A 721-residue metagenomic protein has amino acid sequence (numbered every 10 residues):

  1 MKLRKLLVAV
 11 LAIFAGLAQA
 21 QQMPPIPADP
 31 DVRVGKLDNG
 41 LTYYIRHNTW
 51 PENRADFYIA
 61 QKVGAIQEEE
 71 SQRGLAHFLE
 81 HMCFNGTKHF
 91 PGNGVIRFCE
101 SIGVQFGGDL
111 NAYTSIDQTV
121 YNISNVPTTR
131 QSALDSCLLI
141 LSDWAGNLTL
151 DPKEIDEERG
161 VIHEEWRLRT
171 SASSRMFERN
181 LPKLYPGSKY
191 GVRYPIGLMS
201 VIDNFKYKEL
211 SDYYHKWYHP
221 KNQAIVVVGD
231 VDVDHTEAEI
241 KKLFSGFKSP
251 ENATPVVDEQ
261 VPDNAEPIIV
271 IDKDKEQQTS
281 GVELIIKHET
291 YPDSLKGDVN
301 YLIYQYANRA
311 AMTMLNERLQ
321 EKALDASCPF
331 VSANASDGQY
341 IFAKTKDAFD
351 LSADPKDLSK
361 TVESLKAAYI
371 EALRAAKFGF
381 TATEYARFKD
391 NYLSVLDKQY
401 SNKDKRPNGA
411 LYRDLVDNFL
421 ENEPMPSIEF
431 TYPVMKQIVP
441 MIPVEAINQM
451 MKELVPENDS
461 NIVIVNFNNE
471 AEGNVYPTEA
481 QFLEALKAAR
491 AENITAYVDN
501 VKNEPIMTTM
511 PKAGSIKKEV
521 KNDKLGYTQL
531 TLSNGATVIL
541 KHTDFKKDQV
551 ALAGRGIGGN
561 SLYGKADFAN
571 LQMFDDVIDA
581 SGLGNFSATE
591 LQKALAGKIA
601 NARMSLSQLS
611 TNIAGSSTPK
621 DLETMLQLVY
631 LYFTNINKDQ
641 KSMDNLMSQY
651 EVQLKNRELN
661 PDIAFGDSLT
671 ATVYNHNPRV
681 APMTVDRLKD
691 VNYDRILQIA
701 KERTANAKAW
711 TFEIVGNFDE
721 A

Functional and structural regions predicted by a protein language model:
M1-L7: Bacterial N-terminal signal peptides that target proteins for export
L11-Q19: Hydrophobic h-region of N-terminal signal peptides that target proteins for export in Gram-negative bacteria
A18-I45, D232-Y301, Q305-Y306, A311-N316 (+6 more regions): Proteolytic maturation boundary segments
R46, P51-E68, L75-A76, N93-D143 (+11 more regions): M16 family metallopeptidases and their MPP-like homologs
G146, K153-N222, V226-F244, K248-T279 (+3 more regions): Hydrophobic, small-residue-rich alpha-helical packing segments that form membrane-like cores
D151, P250-A253, K377-Y385, D639: Flexible helix-coil linker/hinge segments at domain or subdomain boundaries
Y218, T704-A705: Flexible, low-complexity linker/tail segments at the boundary of structured domains
